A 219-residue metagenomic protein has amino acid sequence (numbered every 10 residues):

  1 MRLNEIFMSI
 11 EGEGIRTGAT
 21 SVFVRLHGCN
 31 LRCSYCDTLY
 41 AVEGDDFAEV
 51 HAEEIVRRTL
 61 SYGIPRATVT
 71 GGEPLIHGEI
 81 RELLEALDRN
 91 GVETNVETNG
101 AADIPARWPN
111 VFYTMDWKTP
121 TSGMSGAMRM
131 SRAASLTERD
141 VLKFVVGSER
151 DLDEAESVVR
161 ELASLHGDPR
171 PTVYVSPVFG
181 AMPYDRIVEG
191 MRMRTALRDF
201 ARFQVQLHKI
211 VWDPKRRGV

Functional and structural regions predicted by a protein language model:
M1, M8, T20-S21, R32-F112: Conserved Radical SAM active-site core
M1-H27, L31-Y35, L39, T195-Q206 (+1 more regions): Flexible, acidic/Gly-rich N-terminal and inter-domain linker regions that tether and position cofactor-handling modules
H27-C29, I55-V56, M128: Short hydrophobic/aromatic-rich motifs at helix boundaries and adjacent loops
I76-V219: Conserved AdoMet/S-adenosylmethionine-binding subsite of the radical SAM
